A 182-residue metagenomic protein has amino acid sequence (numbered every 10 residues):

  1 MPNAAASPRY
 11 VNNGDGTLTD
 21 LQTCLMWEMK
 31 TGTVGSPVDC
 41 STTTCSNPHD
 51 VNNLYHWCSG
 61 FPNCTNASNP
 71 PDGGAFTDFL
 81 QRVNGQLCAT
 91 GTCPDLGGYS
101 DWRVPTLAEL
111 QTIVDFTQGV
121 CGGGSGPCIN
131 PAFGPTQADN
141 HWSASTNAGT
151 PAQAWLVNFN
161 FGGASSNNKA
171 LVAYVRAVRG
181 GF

Functional and structural regions predicted by a protein language model:
M1-R103, L107-F182: Glycine-aromatic-enriched surface loops/turns that form tight recognition elements
